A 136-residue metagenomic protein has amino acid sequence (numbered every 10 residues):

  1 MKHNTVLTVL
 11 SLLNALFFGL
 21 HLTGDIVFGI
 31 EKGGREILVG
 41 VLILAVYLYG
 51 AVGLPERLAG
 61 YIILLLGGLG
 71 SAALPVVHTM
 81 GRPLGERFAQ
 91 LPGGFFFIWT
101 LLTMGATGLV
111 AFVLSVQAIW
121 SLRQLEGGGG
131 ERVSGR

Functional and structural regions predicted by a protein language model:
H3-T5, L101-G129: Membrane-water interface at the C-terminal end of transmembrane alpha helices
T5-G19: Alpha-helical transmembrane segments
F17-F28, G67-L84: C-terminal TM-helix exit segments that contain a strictly Trp-centered aromatic cap at the helix terminus
V27-L44: Loop-to-helix transition at the N-terminal end of transmembrane alpha-helices
G29-K32, V77-T100: Interfacial non-cytosolic loop connecting adjacent transmembrane helices
L44-G53, V113-Q117: Alpha-helical transmembrane segments in multipass membrane proteins, preferentially the mid-helix core
A51-V76: Loop-to-transmembrane helix junctions at the membrane interface
G129-R136: Short, basic, low-complexity termini and linkers enriched in Ser/Thr/Gly/Pro that act as targeting/leader peptides
